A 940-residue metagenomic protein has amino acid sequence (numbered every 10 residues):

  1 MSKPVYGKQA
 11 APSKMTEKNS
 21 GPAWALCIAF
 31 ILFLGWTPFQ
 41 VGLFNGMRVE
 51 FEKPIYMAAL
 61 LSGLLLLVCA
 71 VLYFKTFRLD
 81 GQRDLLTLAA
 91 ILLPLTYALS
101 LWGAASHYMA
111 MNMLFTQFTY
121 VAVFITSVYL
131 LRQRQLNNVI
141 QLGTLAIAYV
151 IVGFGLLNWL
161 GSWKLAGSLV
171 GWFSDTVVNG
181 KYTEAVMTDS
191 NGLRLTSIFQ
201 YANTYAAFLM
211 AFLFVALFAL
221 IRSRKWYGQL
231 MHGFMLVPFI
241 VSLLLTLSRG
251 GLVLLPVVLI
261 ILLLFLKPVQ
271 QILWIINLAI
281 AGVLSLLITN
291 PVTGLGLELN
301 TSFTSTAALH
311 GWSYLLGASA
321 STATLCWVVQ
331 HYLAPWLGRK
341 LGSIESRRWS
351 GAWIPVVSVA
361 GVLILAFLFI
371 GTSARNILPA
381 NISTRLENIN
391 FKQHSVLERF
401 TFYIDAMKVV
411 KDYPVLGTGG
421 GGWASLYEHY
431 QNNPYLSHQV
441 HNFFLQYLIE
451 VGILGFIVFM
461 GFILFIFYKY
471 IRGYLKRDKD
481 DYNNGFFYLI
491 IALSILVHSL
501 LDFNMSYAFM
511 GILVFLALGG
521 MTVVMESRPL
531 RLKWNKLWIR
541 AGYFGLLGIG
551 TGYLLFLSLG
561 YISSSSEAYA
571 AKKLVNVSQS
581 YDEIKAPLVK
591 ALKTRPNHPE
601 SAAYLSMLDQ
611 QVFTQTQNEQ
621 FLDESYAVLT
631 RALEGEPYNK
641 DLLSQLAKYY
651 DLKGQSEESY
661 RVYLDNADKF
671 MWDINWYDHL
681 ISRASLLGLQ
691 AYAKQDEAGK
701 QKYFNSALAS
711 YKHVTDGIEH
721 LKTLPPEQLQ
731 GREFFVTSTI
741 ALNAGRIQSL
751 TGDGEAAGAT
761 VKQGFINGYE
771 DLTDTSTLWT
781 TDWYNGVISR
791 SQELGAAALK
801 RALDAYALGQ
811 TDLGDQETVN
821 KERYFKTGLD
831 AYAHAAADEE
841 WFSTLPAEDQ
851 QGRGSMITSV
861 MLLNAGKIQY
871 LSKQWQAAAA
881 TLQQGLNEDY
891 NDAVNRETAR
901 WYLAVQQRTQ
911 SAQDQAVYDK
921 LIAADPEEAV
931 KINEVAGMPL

Functional and structural regions predicted by a protein language model:
M1-L99, H107-N112, Q135-N138, L142 (+30 more regions): Transmembrane signal-anchor hairpin modules in multi-pass inner-membrane enzymes, especially those that act on
A29-L34, M231-F239, L278-G282, I471-D502: Loop-to-helix entry and N-terminal half of a specific, functionally important transmembrane alpha helix in multi-pass
G35, F39-R48, S242, L448-V451 (+1 more regions): Membrane helix-loop boundary segments at the extracytoplasmic
A98-L101, V139-A185, I240-T246, L284-V292: Hydrophobic alpha-helical transmembrane segments
H107-Y129, L142-G143, W172, A207: Aromatic-anchored transmembrane helix interface
G167, Y201, F391-Q393, L397-H438 (+2 more regions): TM-adjacent membrane-interface loops and short helices in multi-pass inner/ER membrane proteins
G167-L213, E298-G317, F443-Y447: Membrane-interface segments at transmembrane-helix junctions in multi-pass inner-membrane proteins
I221-S223, Y227-M231, I453-F486: Hydrophobic transmembrane alpha-helices and their immediate junctions
